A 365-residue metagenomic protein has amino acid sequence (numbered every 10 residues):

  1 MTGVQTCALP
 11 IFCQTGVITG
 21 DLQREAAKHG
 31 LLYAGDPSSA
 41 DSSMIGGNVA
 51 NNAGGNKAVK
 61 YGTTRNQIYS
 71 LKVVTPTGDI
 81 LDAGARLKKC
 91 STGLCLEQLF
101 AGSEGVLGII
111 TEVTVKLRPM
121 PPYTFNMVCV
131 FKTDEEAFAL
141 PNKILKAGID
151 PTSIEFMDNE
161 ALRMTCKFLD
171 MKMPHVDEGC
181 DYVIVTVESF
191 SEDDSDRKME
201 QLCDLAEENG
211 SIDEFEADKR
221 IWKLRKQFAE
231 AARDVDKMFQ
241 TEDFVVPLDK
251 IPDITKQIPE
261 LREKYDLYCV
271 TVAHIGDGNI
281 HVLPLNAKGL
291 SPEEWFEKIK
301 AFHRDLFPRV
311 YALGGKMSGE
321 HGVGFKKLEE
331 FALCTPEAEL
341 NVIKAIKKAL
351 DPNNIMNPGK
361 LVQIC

Functional and structural regions predicted by a protein language model:
M1-C7: Single conserved hydrophobic/aromatic residue that forms the stacking wall/gate of nucleotide- or nucleobase-binding
A8-E155: FAD-binding subdomain of flavoenzyme oxidoreductases
D79, L328-C365: Activity-critical C-terminal alpha-helical subdomain
G105, V282, D351: Conserved, mostly hydrophobic/aromatic
V115, P119, V128-T133, F138-D305 (+2 more regions): C-terminal substrate-recognition/cap domain of FAD-linked oxidoreductases
E160, I275-G278, M317, G322-E329: Small/polar glycine-rich anion-binding or flexible loop at a beta-alpha turn
R233, K237, F244, F325-E339: C-terminal polymerase-core module
Y311-V323, K348, P352-M356: Alpha-helix capping/hinge segments and adjacent helical runs
